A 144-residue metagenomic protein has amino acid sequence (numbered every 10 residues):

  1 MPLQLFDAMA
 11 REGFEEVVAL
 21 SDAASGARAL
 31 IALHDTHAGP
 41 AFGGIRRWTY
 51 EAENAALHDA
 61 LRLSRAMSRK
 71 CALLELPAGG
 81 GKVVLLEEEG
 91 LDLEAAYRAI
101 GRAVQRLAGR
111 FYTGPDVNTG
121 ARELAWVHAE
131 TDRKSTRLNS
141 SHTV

Functional and structural regions predicted by a protein language model:
M1-S21: Short, Gly/Pro- and small/polar-rich lid/capping loops
E16-L20, D35-E51, A78-E88: N-terminal glycine-rich phosphate-binding loop for ADP-containing cofactors
A24-P40, A72-L76: N-terminal glycine-rich anion-binding loops that anchor highly charged ligand groups
Y50-L61, L91-R98: Glycine-rich anion/phosphate-binding loops
S68-G79, G114: Short, flexible active-site-proximal loops enriched in glycine and acidic residues
G79-W126: Hydrophobic alpha-helical hairpins/lids featuring a short glycine-rich hinge
L124-S135: Short, low-order "capping/linker" segments at domain edges
K134, L138-V144: Single conserved hydrophobic/aromatic residue that forms the stacking wall/gate of nucleotide- or nucleobase-binding
